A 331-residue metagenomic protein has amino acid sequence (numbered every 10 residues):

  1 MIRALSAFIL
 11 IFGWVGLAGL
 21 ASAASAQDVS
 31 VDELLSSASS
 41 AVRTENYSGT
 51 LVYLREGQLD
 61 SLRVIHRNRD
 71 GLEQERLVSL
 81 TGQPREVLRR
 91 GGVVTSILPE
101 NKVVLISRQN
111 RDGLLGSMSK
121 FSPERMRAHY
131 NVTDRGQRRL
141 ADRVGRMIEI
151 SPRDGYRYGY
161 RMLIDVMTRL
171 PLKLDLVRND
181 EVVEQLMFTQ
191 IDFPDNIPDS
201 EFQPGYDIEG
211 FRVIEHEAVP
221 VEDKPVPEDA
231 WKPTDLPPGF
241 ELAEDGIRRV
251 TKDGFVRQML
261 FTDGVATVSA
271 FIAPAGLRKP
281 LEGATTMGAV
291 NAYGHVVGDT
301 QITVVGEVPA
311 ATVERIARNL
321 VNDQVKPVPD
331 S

Functional and structural regions predicted by a protein language model:
M1-A4: Positively charged n-region of N-terminal signal peptides that target proteins for export
A7-G19: Bacterial N-terminal signal peptides
S25-K102, A128-L176: N-terminal mature ectodomain segment of secretory-pathway/periplasmic proteins
S96-F121: Acidic/charged, solvent-exposed loop-and-adjacent secondary-structure segments enriched in E/D, K/R, S/T, and G/P
T168-L170, E181-D199, T303-S331: Surface-exposed amphipathic alpha-helical segments
R178-Q185, Q190, E282-V305: A short, surface-exposed interaction/processing loop segment used at functional sites
M187, D192, D199-D223: Pro/Ala/Gly-rich low-complexity, hydrophilic intrinsically disordered segments
R212-G298, A310-R315: Short, solvent-exposed recognition patches
